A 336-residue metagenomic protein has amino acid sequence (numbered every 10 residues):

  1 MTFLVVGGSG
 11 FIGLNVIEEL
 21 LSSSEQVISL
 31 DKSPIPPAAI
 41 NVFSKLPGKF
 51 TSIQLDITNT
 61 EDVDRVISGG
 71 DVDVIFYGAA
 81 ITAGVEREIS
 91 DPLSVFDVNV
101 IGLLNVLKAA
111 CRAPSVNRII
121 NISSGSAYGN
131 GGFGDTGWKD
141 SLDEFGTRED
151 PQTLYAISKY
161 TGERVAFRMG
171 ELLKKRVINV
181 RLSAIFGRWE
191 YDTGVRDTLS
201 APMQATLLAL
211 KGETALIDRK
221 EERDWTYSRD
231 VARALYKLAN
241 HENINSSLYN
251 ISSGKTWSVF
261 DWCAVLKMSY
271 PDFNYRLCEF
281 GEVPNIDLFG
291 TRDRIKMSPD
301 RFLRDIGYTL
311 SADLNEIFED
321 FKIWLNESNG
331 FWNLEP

Functional and structural regions predicted by a protein language model:
M1-D71: N-terminal Rossmann/SDR dinucleotide-binding element
I57-V98: NAD(P)H-binding glycine-rich loop region in Rossmannoid oxidoreductase-like domains and their noncatalytic homologs
I81-L93, I101, R112, N121-T153 (+3 more regions): Active-site "gating" loop of Rossmann-like NAD(P)-dependent oxidoreductase/epimerase domains
R87-E88, G146-R148, S183-G194, A201-T226: A conserved pocket-lining segment of Rossmann-fold NAD(P)-dependent short-chain dehydrogenase/reductase
F96, V100, S141, P151-E163 (+2 more regions): Short-chain dehydrogenase/reductase
D150-I178, L210: Active-site Tyr-X1-5-Lys
Y160, L172-L173, I185-M203, K211 (+3 more regions): Glycine/proline-rich active-site loop of Rossmann-fold NAD(P)-dependent oxidoreductases
I217-P336: C-terminal substrate-binding subdomain of Rossmann-fold SDR/epimerase-dehydratase oxidoreductases
